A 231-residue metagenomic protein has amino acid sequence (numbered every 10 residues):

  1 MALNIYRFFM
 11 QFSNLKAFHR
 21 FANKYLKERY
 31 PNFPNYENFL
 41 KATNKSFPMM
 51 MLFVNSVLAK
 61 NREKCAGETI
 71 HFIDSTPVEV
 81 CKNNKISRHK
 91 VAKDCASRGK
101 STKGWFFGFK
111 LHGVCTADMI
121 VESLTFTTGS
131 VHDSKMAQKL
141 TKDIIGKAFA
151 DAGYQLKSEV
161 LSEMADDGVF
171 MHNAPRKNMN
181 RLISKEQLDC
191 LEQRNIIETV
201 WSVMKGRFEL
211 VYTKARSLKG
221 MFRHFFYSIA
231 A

Functional and structural regions predicted by a protein language model:
M1-A231: Short alpha-helical elements
